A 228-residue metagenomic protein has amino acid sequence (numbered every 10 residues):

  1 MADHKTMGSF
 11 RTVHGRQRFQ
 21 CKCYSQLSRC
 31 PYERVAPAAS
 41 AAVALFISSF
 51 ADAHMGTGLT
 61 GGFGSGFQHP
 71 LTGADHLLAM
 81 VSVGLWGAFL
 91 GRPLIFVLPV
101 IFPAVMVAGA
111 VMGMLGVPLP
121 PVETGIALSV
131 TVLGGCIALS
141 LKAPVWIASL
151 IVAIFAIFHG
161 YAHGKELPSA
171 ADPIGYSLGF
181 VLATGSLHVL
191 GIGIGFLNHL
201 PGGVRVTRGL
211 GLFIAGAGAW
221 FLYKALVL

Functional and structural regions predicted by a protein language model:
A2-H4, E33-L228: Membrane metalloprotein/metal-transporter helix-bundle signature
H4-S9, G15-A36: Bacterial N-terminal signal peptides that target proteins for export
